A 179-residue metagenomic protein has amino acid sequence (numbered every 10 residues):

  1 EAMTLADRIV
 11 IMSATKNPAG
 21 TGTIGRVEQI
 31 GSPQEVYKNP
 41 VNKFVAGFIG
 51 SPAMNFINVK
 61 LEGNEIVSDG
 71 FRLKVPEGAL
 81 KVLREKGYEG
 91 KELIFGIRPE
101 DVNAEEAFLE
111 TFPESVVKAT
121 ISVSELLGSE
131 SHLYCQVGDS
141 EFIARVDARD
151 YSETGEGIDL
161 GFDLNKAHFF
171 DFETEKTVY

Functional and structural regions predicted by a protein language model:
M3-L73: Internal alpha/beta loop-helix hairpins
S51-A53, E89, L127-S129: Short flexible coil/turn linkers enriched for glycine and charged/polar residues that connect secondary-structure
G63-I66, S124-S131, F172: Short, conserved beta-turn/loop elements at beta-strand boundaries and strand-helix junctions
I66-D69, G96, H132-G138, R145: Short, acidic/hydrophobic/Gly-rich beta-strand patch recurrent on exposed beta strands that often constitutes part
D69-I121, Y151-Y179: Glycine/charge-rich catalytic "coupling/switch" loops of P-loop NTPases
E114-Y134: Long, well-ordered amphipathic alpha-helical subdomains in the mid-to-C-terminal portions of large enzyme subunits
